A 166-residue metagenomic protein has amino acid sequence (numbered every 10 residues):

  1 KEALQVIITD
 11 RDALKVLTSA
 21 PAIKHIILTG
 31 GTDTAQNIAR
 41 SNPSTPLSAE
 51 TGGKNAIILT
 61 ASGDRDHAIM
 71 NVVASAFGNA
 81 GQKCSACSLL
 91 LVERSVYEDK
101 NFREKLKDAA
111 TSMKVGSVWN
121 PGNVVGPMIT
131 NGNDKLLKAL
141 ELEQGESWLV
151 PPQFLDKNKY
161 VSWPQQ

Functional and structural regions predicted by a protein language model:
K1-D12: PLP-dependent aminotransferase-like
S19-P21, H25, G31-Q166: ALDH superfamily catalytic-core signature
